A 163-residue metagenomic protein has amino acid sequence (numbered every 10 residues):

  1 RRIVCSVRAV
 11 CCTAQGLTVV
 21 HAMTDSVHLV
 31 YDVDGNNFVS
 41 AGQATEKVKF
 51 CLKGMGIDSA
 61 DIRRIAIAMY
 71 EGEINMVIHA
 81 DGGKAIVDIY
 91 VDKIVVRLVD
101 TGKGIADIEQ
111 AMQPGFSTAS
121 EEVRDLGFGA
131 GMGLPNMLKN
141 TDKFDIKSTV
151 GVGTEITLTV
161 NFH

Functional and structural regions predicted by a protein language model:
V4-I67: Bergerat-fold GHKL ATPase/HATPase_c domain
C11-C12, L17-Y31, E73-H163: Conserved beta-strand-loop-beta-strand hairpin that lines the nucleotide-binding pocket of ATP/GTP-utilizing enzymes
